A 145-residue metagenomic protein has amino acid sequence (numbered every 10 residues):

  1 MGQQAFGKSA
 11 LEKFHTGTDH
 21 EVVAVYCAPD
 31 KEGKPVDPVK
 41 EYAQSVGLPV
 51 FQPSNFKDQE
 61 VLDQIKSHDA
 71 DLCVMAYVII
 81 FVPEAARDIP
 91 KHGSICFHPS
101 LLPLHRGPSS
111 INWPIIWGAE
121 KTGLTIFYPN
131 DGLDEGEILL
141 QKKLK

Functional and structural regions predicted by a protein language model:
M1-K145: One-carbon transfer enzymes
